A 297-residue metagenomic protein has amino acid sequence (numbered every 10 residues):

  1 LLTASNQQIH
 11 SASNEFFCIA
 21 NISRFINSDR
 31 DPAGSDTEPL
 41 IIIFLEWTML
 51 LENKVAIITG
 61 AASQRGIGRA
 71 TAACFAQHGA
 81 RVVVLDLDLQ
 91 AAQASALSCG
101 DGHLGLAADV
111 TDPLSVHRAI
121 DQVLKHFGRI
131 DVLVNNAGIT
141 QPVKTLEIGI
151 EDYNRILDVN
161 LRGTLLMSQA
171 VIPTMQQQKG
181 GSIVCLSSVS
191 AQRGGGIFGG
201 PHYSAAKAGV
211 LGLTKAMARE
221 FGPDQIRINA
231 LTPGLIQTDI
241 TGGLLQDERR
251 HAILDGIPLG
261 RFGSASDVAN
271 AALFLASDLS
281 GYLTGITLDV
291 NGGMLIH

Functional and structural regions predicted by a protein language model:
L51-V82: Canonical Rossmann dinucleotide-binding motif of NAD(H)/NADP(H)-dependent dehydrogenases/reductases, specifically
L87-Q90, A107-A119, I150, S266-D267: The beta1-alpha1 cofactor-binding region of Rossmann-like NAD(H)/NADP(H)-dependent oxidoreductases
K144-T145, D152-L157, T241, I253: Substrate-binding pocket helix/loop in short-chain dehydrogenase/reductase
S168, A206, T214: Active-site helix of classical SDR
P173, K215, R219-P223, G281: Alpha-helical segment proximal to the catalytic Tyr-Lys
S188: Residue(s) in the substrate-gating loop at a strand-loop-helix junction that position the organic substrate next
L273, T284-H297: Short C-terminal tail/terminal secondary-structure segment of NAD(P)H-dependent dehydrogenase/reductase domains
